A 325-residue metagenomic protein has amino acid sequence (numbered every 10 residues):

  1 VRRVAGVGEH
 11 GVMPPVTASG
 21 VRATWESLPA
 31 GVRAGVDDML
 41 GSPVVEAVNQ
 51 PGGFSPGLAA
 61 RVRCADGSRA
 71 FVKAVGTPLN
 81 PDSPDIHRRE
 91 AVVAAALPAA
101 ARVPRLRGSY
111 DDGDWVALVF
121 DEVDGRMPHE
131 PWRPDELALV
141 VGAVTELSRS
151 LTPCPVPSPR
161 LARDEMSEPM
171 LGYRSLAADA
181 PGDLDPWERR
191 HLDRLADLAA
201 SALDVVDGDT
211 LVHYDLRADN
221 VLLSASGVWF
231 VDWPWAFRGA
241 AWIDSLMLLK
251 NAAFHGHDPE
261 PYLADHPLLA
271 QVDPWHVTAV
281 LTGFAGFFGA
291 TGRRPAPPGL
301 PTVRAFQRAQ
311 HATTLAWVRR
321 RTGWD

Functional and structural regions predicted by a protein language model:
G6-A47: Juxta-kinase regulatory segment immediately upstream of eukaryotic protein kinase catalytic domains
M13-P14, Y110, R126-R190, D207-D209 (+1 more regions): A cross-family kinase active-site recognition segment
G20-T24, P78-D85, A296-A305: Short, flexible/disordered intra-domain loops and linkers
P51-C64, F71-V72, D197-I243: Active-site acidic catalytic loop and adjacent metal/ATP-binding pocket of ATP-dependent phosphoryl transfer enzymes
G53-P56, D112-V116: Short acidic/glycine-enriched loop/turn segments that link adjacent beta-strands
A70-G113, H129-E146, A252: A conserved alpha-helical element in kinase catalytic cores
G113-R126: Conserved short submotifs of the Hanks-type protein kinase catalytic core that shape the nucleotide-binding pocket
W242-V272, L281-G299: Active-site activation/catalytic loop segments of kinase-like enzymes and analogous catalytic loops in related
